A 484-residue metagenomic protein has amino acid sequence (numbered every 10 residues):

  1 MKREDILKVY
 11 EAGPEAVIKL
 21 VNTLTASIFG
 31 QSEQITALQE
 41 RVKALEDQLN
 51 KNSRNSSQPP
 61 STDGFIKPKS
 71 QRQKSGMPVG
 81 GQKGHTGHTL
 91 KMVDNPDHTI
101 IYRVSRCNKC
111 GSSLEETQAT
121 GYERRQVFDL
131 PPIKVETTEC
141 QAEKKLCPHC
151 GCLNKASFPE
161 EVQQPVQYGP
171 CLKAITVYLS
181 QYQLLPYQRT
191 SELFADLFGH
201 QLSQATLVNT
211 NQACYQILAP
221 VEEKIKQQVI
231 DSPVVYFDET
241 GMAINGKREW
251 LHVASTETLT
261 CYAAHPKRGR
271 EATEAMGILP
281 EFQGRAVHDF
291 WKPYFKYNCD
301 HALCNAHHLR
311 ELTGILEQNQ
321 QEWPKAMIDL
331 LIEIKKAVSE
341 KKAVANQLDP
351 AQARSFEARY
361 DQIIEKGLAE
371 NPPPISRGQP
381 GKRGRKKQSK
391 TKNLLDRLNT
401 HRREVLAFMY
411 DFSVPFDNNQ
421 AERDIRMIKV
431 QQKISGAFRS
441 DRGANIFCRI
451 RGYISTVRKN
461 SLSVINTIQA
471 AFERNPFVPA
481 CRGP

Functional and structural regions predicted by a protein language model:
M1-Q164, V208, F237, Q388: Short, flexible loop/hinge motifs at secondary-structure junctions
E11, E143-L146, G151-P484: Catalytic center-proximal scaffold of phosphoryl-transfer enzymes
